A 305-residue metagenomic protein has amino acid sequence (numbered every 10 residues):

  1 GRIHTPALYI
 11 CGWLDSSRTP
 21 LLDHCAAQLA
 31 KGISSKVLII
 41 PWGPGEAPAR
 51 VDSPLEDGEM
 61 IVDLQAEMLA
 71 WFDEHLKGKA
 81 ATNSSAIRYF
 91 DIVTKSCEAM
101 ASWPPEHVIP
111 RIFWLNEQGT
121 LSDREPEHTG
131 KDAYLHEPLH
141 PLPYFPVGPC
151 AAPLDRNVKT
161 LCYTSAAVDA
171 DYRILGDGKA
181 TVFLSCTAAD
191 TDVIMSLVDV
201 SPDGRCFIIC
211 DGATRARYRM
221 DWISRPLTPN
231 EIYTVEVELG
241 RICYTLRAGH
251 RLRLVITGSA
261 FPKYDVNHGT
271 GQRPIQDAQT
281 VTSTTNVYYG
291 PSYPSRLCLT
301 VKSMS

Functional and structural regions predicted by a protein language model:
G1-I3, A30-K31, P104-H107: Extracellular/periplasmic catalytic domains that process cell-envelope and extracellular macromolecules
I3, Y9-C11: Short beta-strand/loop motif that positions the catalytic acidic residue of the alpha/beta-hydrolase fold
I10, P20-H24, W71, G178-T181: Short, hydrophobic/aromatic alpha-helical segments in well-folded domains
G12-W13, T187: Structured loop/turn residues at secondary-structure junctions
L14-R18: Acidic catalytic loop of the alpha/beta-hydrolase fold
T19-S35: Active-site-adjacent alpha-helix of alpha/beta-hydrolase-fold enzymes
L38, A47, S53-S305: C-terminal, loop-rich substrate-recognition/catalytic regions characterized by aromatic stacking residues
P41-G43: Short glycine-enriched loops at secondary-structure junctions
